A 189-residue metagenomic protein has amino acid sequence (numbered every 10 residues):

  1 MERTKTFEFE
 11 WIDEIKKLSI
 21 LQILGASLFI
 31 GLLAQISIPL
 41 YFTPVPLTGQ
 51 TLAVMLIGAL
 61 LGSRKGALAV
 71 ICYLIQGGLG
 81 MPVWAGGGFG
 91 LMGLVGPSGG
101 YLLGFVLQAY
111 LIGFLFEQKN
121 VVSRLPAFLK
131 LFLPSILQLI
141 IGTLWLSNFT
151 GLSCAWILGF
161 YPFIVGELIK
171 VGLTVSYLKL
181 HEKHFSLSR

Functional and structural regions predicted by a protein language model:
M1-A67: Hydrophobic transmembrane alpha-helices
E2-I12, L18-S19, L32, L91-Q138: Short helix-perturbing small/polar motifs within transmembrane alpha-helices
E10, E14, L18, F42 (+10 more regions): Juxtamembrane/transmembrane-helix boundary motifs in multi-pass membrane proteins
Q22-L33, V54, G58, A69-G77 (+11 more regions): Alpha-helical transmembrane segments in multi-pass membrane proteins
L32, I36, L60, G86-G87 (+3 more regions): Helix-loop junctions at the membrane-solvent interface of multi-pass transporters, primarily the C-terminal
S37-Y110: Alpha-helical membrane segments and adjacent membrane-interface helices in multi-pass membrane proteins
L60-R64, L111-K119, L180-F185: Structural signal for the C-terminal ends of transmembrane alpha-helices and the immediately following loop
V121-R189: Membrane-embedded alpha-helical hairpins and interfacial helices in multi-pass inner-membrane proteins
